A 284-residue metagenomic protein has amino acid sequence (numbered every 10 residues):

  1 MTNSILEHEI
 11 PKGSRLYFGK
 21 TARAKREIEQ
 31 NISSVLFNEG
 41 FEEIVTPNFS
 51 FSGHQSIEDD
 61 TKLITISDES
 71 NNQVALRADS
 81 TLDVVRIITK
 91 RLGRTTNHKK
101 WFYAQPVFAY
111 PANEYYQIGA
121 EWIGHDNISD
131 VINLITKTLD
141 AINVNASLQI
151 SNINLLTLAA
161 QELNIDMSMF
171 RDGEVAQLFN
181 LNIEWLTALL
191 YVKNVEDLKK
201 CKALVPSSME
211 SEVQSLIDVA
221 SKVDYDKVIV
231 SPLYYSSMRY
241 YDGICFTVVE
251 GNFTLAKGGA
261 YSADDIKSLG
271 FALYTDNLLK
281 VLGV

Functional and structural regions predicted by a protein language model:
M1-Q73: TRNA-binding/sensing appendages of the translation machinery
T2, T21-E39, S50-F51, D83-L92 (+2 more regions): Positively charged, Gly/Ser-enriched RNA/tRNA-binding surfaces
E43-L63, S151-Q161, I229, L233-G243: Beta-rich nucleic-acid/ligand-interaction surfaces
T61, Q161-N164, V219-K222: Short, aromatic/basic amphipathic alpha-helical patches
I64-D68, I165-E184: Acidic, His- and aromatic-enriched active-site or binding-groove loops in soluble protein domains that engage sugars
S70-A78, H125: Short gly/ser-rich anion-binding loops that grip negatively charged ligand groups
L76, S151, L273: A conserved hydrophobic position in a structured secondary element of the catalytic/binding core that shapes
G124, I142-I150, L156-E162: Cap/lid and interdomain-hinge subdomains that line or gate substrate/regulatory clefts in soluble alpha/beta enzymes
